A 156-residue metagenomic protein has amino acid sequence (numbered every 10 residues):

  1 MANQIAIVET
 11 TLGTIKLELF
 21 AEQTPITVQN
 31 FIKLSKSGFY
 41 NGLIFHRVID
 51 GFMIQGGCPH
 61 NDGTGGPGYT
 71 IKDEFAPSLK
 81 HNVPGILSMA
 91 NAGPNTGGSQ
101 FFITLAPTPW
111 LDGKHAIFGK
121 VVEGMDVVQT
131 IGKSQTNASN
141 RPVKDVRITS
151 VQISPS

Functional and structural regions predicted by a protein language model:
M1-S156: Cyclophilin-like peptidyl-prolyl cis-trans isomerases
